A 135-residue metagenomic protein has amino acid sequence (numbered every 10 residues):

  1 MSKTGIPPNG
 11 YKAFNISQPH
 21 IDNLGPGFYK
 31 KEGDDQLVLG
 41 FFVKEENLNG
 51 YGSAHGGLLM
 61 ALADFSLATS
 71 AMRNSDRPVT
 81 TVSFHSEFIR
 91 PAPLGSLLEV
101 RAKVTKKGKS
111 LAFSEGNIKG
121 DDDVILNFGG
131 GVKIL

Functional and structural regions predicted by a protein language model:
M1-L135: Terminal targeting signals and extreme-terminal segments of soluble enzymes
